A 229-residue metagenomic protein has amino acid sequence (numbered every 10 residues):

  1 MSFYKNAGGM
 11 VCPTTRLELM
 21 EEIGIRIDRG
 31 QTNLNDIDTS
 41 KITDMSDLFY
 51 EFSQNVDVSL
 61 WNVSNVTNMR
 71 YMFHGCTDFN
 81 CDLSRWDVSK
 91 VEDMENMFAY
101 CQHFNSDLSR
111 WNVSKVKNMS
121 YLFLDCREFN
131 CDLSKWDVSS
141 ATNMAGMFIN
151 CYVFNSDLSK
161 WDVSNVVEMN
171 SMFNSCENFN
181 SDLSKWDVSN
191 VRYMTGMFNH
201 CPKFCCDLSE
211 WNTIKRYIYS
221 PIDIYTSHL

Functional and structural regions predicted by a protein language model:
M1-L229: Negatively charged
